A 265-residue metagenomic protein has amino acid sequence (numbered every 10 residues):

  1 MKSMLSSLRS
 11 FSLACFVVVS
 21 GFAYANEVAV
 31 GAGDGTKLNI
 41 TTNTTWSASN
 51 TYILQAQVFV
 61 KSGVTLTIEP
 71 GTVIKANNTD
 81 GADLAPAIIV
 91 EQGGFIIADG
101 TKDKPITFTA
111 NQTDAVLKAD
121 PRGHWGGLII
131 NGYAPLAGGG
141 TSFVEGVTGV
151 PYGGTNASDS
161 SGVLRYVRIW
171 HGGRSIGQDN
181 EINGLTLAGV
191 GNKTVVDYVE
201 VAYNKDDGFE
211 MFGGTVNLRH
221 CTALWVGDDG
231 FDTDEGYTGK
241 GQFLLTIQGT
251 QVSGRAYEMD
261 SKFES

Functional and structural regions predicted by a protein language model:
M1-K2, V19: Short intrinsically disordered, low-complexity coil segments enriched in acidic
K2-S12: Bacterial N-terminal signal peptides that target proteins for export
S10-G21: Bacterial N-terminal signal peptides
Y24-S265: Beta-strand/loop edge motif enriched in small/polar residues
